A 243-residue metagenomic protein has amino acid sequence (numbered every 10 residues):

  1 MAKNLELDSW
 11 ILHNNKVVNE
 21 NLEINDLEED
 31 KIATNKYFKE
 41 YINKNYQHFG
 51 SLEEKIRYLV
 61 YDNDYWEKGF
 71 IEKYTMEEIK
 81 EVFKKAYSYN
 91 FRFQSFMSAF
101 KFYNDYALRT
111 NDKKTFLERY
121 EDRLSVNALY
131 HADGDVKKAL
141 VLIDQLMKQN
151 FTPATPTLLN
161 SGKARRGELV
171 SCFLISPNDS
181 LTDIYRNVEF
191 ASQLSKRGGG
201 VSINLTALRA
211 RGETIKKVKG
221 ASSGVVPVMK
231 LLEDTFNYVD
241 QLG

Functional and structural regions predicted by a protein language model:
M1-G243: Extended catalytic cores of very large enzyme megasubunits
